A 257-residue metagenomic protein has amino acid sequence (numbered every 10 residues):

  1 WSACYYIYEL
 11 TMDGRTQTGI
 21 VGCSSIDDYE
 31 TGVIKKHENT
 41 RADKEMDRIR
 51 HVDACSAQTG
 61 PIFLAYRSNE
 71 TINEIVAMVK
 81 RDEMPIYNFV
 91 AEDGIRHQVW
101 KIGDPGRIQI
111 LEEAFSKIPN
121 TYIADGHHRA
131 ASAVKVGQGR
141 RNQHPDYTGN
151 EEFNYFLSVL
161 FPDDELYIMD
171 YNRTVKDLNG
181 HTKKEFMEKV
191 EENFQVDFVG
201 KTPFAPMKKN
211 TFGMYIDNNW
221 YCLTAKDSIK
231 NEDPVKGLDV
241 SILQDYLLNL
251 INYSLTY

Functional and structural regions predicted by a protein language model:
W1-Y257: Surface-exposed, charge/polar-rich loops and edge strands
